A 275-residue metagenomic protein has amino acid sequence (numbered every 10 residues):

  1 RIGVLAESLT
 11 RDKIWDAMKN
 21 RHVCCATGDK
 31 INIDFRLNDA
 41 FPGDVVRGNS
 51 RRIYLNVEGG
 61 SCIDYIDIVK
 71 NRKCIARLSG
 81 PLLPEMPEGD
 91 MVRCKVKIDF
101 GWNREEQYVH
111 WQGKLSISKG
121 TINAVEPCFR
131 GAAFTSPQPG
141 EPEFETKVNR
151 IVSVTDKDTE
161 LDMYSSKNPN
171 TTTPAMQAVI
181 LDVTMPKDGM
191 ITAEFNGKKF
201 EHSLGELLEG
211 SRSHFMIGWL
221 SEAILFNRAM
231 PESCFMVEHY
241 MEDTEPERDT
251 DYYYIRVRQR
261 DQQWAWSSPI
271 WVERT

Functional and structural regions predicted by a protein language model:
R1-T275: C-terminal functional module detector
